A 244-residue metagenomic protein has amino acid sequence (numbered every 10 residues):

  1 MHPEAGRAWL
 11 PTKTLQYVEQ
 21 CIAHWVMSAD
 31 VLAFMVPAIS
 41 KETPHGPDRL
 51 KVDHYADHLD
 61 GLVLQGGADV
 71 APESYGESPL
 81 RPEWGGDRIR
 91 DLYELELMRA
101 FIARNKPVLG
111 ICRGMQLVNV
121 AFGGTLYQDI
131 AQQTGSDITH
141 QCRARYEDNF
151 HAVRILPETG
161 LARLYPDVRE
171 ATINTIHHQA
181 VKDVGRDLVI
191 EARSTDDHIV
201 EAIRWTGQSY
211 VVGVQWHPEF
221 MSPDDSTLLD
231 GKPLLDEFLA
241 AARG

Functional and structural regions predicted by a protein language model:
M1-L109, V120, Y127, A131-D167 (+4 more regions): N-terminal beta1-alpha1 cap of cysteine-dependent amidohydrolase-like domains
R113-M115, F122: Active-site loop->helix "elbow" adjoining a glycine-rich segment at hydrolase catalytic centers
V212-Q215: Active-site-proximal beta-strand elements of phosphoester/diester hydrolases
